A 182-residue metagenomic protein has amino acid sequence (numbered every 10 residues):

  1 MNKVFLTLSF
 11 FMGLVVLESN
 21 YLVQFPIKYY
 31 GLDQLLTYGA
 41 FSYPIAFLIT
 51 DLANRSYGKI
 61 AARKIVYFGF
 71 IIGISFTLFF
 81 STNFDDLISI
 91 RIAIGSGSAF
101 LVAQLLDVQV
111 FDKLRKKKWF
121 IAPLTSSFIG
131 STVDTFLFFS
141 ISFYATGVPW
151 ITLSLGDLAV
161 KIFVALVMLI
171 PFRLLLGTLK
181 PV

Functional and structural regions predicted by a protein language model:
M1-I60: Hydrophobic transmembrane alpha-helices
F5-S9, A61-I71, K118-L124: Cytoplasmic-side transmembrane-helix entry/capping segments in multi-pass membrane proteins
M12-V16, Y43, F68-T77, S98-A99 (+1 more regions): Small-residue-rich segments of transmembrane alpha-helices in multi-pass membrane proteins, especially helix faces
V16-Q24, F76-F84, F138, S142 (+1 more regions): Structural signal for membrane-spanning alpha-helices in multi-pass inner-membrane proteins, emphasizing helix cores
Q24-D33, T82-I88, G147-L153: Membrane-interface helix termini and inter-helical loops of multi-pass transporters
I49-A53, L78-D86, L105-V110: Membrane-helix exit/interface motif
I72-F100: Helix-adjacent hinge/juxtasegments
I90-V182: Membrane-embedded alpha-helical hairpins and interfacial helices in multi-pass inner-membrane proteins
